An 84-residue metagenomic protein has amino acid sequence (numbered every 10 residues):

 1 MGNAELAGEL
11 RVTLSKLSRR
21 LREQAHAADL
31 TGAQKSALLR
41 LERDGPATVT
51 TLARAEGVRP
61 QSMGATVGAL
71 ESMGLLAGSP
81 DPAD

Functional and structural regions predicted by a protein language model:
M1-G32: N-terminal leader segment of winged-helix/HTH proteins
L21-S62, V67-A69, M73-L75, P82-A83: N-terminal helix-turn-helix DNA-binding core of bacterial DNA-binding proteins
